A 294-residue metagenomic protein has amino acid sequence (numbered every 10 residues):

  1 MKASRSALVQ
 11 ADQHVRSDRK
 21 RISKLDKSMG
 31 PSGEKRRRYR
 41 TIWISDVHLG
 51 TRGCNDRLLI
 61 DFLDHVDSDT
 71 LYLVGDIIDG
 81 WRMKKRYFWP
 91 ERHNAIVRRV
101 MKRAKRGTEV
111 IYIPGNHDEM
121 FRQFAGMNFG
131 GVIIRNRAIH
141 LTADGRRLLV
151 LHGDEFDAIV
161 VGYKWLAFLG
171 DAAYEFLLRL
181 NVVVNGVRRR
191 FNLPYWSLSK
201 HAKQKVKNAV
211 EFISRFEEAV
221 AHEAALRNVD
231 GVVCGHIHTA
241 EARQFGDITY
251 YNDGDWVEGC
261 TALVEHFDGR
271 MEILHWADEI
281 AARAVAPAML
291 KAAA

Functional and structural regions predicted by a protein language model:
A3-S6: Intrinsically disordered, low-complexity segments enriched in serine/proline and basic residues
Q10-H14: Low-complexity, intrinsically disordered or signal/transmembrane-proximal segments
D18, E34-R40, L49-A143: Core catalytic region of metal-dependent phosphoesterases/phosphodiesterases, especially metallo-beta-lactamase-like
I22, D26, H275-W276, I280-A294: C-terminal regulatory/interaction regions
R40-H48, R147-D154, T249-G254: Active-site-proximal beta-strand elements of phosphoester/diester hydrolases
D46, G75-D76, G115, H152 (+2 more regions): Active-site glycine-centered loops adjacent to acidic/histidine catalytic or metal-binding residues that shape
G130-R137, D154, A158-F168, V210 (+1 more regions): Conserved beta-sheet core of the metallophosphoesterase superfamily
L151-F216: Active-site-proximal loop/helix segment associated with metal-binding centers of metalloenzymes
